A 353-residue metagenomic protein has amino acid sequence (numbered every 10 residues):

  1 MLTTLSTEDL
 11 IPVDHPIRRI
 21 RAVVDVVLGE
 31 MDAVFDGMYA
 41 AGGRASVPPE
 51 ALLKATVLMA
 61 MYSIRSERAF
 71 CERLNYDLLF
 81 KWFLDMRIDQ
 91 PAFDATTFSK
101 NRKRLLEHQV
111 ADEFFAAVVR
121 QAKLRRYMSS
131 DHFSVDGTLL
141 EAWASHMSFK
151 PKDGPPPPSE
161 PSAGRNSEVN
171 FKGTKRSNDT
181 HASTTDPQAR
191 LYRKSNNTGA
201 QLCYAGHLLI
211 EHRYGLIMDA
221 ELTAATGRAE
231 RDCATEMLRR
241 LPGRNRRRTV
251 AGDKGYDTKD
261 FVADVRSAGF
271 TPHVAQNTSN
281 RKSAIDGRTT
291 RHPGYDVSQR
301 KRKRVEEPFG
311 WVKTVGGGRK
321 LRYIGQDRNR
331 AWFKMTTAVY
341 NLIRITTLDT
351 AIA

Functional and structural regions predicted by a protein language model:
M1-T3, M31-F35, T96-F98, T185 (+4 more regions): Short acidic (Asp/Glu) and glycine-rich catalytic loops that position anionic groups and cofactors
M1-V26, V169, I345-A353: Charged, often Cys/His-bearing segments associated with DNA-binding zinc-finger transcription factors
P12, P16, G43-A51, S63-S66 (+9 more regions): Secondary-structure capping and boundary motifs in well-ordered enzyme cores
R18-Y127: Basic, low-complexity intrinsically disordered segments
K54, H207, E307-W311, K334-V339: Conserved, well-structured core segments
N75, L84-D264, V339-Y340, T347: Polybasic low-complexity intrinsically disordered regions
G154-S159, A163-F171, K254-A331: Helix-centered, glycine/charged polyanion-binding patches within enzymatic domains that contact phosphate-containing
D327-A353: In a subset of proteins, long, contiguous C-terminal domains/tails are tracked
